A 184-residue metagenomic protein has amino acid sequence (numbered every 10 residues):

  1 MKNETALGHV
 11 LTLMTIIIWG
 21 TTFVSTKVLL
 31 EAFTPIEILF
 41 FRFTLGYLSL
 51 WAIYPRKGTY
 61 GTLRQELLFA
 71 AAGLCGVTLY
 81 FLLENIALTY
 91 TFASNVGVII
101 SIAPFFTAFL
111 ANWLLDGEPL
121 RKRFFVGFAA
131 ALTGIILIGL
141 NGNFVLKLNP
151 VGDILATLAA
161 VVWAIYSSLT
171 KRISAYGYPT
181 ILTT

Functional and structural regions predicted by a protein language model:
M1-E37, L146-R172, P179: Glycine-/small-residue-enriched transmembrane alpha-helix faces in small-molecule transporters and effluxers
I18, T22-F23, W51-I100, L137: Specific transmembrane alpha-helical segments of multi-pass solute transporters/efflux pumps, especially DMT/EamA
G20, F40, T44-L48, L132 (+1 more regions): Small-residue-rich packing faces within the transmembrane alpha-helices of Major Facilitator Superfamily
L29, I38, R42, A87 (+4 more regions): Hydrophobic/aromatic residues within transmembrane alpha-helices of multi-pass small-molecule transporters
F41-R42, A72, I99-I102, R123-V126 (+2 more regions): Hydrophobic core positions of alpha-helical segments in small-molecule transporters and transporter systems
S49-T59, A103-V126: C-terminal transmembrane-helix exit sites in multi-pass transporters
L50, A70, L110, K122-G142 (+1 more regions): Hydrophobic transmembrane alpha-helices of multi-pass small-molecule transport proteins
R64-G73, P119-L132, G152-D153, G177-T184: Cytoplasmic-side transmembrane-helix entry/capping segments in multi-pass membrane proteins
